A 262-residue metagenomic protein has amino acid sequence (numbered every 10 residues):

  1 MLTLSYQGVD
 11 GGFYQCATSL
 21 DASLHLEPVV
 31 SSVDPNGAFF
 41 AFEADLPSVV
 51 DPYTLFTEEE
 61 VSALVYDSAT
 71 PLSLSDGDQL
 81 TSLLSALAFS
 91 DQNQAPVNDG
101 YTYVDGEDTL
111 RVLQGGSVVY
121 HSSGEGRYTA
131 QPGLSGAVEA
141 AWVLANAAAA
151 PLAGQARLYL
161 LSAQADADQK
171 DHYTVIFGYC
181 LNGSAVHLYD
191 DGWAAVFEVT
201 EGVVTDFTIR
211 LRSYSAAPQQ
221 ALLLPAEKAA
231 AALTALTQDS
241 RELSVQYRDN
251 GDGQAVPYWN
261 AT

Functional and structural regions predicted by a protein language model:
M1, S75-S122, G154-E201, I209 (+1 more regions): Exposed beta-strand-loop-beta-strand "reactive/processing" segments of non-cytosolic proteins
M1-G136, V143-A147: Preferential activation on post-signal-peptide N-terminal prodomains/segments of secreted or lumenal proteins
D21-A22, G183, P225: Helix N-terminus capping/helix-initiation residues
S75-L83, Y128-Q169, A216-Q254: Short, non-transmembrane alpha-helical segments in secretory-pathway proteins
G192-K228: C-terminal, well-structured catalytic/ligand-binding subdomain of enzymes
